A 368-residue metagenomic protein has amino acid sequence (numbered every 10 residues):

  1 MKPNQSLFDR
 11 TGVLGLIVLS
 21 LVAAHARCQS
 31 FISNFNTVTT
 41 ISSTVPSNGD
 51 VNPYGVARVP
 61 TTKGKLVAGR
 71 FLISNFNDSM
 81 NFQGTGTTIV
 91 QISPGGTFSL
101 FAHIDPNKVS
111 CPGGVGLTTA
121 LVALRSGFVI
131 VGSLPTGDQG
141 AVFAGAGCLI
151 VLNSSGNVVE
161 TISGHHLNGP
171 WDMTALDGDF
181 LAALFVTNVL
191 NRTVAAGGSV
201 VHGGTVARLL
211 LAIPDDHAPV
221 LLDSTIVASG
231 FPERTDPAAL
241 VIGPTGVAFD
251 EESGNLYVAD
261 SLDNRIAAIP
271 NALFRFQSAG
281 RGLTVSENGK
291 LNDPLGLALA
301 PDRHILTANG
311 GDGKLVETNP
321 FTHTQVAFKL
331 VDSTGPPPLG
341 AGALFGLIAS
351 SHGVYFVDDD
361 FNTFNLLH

Functional and structural regions predicted by a protein language model:
M1-L14: Bacterial N-terminal signal peptides that target proteins for export
G12-V22: Bacterial N-terminal signal peptides
V22-C28: Sec/Tat signal peptide C-region and signal peptidase I cleavage site
F31-G49, P94-V115, V151-P170, A212 (+3 more regions): Surface-exposed loop and turn segments in beta-propeller and other repeat-based domains that flank or scaffold
V45-G69, G84, D105-V129, L134-T136 (+6 more regions): Beta-rich, blade/repeat-based domains predominating in secreted/periplasmic proteins but also intracellular
F76-D78, S133-T136, A144, G178 (+9 more regions): Short loop/turn segments immediately following the C-termini of beta-strands
G86-V90, G147-I150, H202-A207, N264-A268 (+2 more regions): A short loop-to-beta-strand structural motif that recurs across blades of beta-propeller domains
S261, R265, T284-V331: Loop/turn-rich, solvent-exposed surfaces of beta-rich toroidal or solenoidal domains
